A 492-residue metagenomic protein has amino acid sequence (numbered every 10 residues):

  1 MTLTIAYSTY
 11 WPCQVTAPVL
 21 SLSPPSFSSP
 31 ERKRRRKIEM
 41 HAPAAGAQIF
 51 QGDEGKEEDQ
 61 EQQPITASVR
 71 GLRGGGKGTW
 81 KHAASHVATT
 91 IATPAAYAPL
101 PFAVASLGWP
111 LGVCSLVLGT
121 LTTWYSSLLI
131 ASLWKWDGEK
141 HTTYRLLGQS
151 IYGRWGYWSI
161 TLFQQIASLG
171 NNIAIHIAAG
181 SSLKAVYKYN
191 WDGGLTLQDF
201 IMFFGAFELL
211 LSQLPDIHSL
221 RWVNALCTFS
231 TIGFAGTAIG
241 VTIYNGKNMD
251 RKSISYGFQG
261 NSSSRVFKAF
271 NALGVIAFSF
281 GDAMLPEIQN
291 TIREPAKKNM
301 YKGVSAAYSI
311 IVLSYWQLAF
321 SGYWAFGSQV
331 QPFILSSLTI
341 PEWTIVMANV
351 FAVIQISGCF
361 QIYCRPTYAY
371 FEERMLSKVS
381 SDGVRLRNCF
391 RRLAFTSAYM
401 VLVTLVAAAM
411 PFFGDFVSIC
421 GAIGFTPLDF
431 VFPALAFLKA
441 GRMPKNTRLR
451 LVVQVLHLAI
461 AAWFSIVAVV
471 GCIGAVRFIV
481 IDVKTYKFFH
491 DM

Functional and structural regions predicted by a protein language model:
T2-I5, Y10-C13, P24, S29-P99 (+1 more regions): Membrane-interface "cap" regions at the ends of multi-pass membrane proteins
H41, G46, A88, V117-Y152 (+1 more regions): Juxtamembrane transmembrane-helix boundary signature
G75-G78, H82, L133-Q164, I173-F200 (+4 more regions): Membrane-interfacial loop- and helix-cap regions that link adjacent transmembrane helices in polytopic membrane proteins
P94, T120-L129, G205-Q213: Central hydrophobic cores of alpha-helical transmembrane segments in multi-pass inner-membrane proteins across all
A98, F204-L209, Y399-T404: Hydrophobic, membrane-inserted alpha-helices
P99-W109, I217-H218, D415: Short, hydrophobic transmembrane alpha-helix segments
A103, L210-Q213, L405-P411: Hydrophobic alpha-helical transmembrane segments
L107-L121, T228, I419-G424: Loop-to-helix transition at the N-terminal end of transmembrane alpha-helices
